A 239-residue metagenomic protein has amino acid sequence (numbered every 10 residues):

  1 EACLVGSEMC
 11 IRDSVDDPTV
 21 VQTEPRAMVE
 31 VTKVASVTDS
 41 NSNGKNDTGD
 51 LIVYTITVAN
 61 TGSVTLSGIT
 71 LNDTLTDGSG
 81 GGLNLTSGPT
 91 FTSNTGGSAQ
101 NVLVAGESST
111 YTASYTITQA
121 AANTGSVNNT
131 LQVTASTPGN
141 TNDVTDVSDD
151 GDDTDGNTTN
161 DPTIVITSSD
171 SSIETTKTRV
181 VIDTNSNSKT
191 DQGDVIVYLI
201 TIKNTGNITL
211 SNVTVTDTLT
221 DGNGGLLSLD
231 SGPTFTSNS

Functional and structural regions predicted by a protein language model:
E1-D13: Single conserved hydrophobic/aromatic residue that forms the stacking wall/gate of nucleotide- or nucleobase-binding
R12-R26, N142-S169: Terminal edge beta-strands and adjacent linker/stalk segments of extracellular immunoglobulin-superfamily beta-sandwich
E30-S42, P89-N94, I173-S186, P233-T236: Short, solvent-exposed loop/edge segments of extracellular or virion-exposed proteins
A35, V58, Y115-I117, V133 (+2 more regions): Hydrophobic beta-strand positions in extracellular immunoglobulin-like domains
S42-D47, G97-V102, D143, G151-T154 (+2 more regions): Acidic, glycine-anchored loop motifs typical of Ca2+
T48-V64, Q192-I208: Short beta-strand elements of extracellular/lumenal beta-sandwich folds
S67-V104, S211-S239: A surface/secretory-pathway sequence property marking extracellular, secreted, or lumenal proteins enriched
V102-V127, A135-T137: Low-complexity, intrinsically disordered segments enriched in Ser/Thr together with acidic residues
